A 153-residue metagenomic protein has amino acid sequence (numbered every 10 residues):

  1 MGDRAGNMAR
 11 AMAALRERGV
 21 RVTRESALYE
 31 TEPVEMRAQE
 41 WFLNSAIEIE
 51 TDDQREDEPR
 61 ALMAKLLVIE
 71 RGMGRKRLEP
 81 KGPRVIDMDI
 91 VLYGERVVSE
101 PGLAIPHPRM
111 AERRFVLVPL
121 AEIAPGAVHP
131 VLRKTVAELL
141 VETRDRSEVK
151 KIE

Functional and structural regions predicted by a protein language model:
M1-G2, D53, E122: Short histidine/acidic/glycine/proline-rich micro-motifs that form metal- and phosphate-coordinating active-site loops
M1-M12: Extended accessory regions or peripheral subdomains of proteins
R4, L15-S26, I90-V98: Short, mixed-charge, low-aromatic patches
R4-G6, Q54-L62, S99: Short, conserved charged micro-motifs
R10-R55: Short, surface-exposed acidic-centric catalytic microdomains
V34-F42, R60-E153: Flexible, gly/pro- and Lys/Arg-enriched active-site loops
